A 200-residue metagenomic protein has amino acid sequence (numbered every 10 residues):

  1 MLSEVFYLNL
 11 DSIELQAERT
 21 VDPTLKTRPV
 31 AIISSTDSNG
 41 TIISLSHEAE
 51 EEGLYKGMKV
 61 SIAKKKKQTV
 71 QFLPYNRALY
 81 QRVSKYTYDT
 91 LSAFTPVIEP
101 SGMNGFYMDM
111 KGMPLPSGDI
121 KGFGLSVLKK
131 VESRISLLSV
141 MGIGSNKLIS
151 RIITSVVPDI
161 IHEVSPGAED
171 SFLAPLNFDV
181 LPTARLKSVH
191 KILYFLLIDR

Functional and structural regions predicted by a protein language model:
M1-M103: Residues that scaffold, gate, or flank divalent-cation-dependent active/transport sites
N9, N104, M141, L173-R200: Helix-hairpin-helix
Q16-E18, K111, I149: Active-site-proximal flexible loops/turns
Y86, T90-F94, S126-R134, K191: Generic non-transmembrane alpha-helical segments
G105-M110: A generic structural motif
P114-P116: Active-site pocket-lining segments that scaffold enzyme catalytic pockets across diverse folds
G118-V180: Long, highly charged, low-complexity intrinsically disordered interaction regions that mediate electrostatic DNA/RNA
